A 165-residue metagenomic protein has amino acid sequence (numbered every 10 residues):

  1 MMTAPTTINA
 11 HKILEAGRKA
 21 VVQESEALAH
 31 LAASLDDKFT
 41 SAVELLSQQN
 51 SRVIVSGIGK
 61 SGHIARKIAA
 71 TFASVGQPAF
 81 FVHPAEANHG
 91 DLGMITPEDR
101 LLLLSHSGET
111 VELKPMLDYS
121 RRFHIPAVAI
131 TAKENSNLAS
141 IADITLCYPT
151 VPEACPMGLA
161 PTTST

Functional and structural regions predicted by a protein language model:
M1-M2, L146: Short intrinsically disordered, low-complexity coil segments enriched in acidic
M2-S51: An N-terminal, well-structured beta->alpha segment
S51-T165: Glycine-rich phosphate-binding loops that contact phosphosugars or nucleotide phosphates
